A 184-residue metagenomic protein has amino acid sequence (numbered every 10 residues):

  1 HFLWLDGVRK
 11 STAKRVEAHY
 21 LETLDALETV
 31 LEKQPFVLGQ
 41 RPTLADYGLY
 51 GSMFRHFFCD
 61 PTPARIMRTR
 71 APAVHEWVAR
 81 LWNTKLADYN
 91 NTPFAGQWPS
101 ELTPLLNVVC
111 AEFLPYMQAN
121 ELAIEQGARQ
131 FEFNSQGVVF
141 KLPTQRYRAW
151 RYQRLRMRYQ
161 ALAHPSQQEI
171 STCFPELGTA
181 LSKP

Functional and structural regions predicted by a protein language model:
H1-P184: C-terminal alpha-helical interaction module
